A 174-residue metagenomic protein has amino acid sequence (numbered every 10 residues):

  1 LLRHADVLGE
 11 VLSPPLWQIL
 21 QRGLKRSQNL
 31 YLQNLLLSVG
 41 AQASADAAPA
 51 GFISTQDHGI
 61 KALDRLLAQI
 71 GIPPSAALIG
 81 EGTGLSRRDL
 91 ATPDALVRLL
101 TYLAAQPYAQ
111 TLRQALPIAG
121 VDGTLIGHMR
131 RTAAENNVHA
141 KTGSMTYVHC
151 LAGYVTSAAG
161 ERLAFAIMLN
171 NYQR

Functional and structural regions predicted by a protein language model:
L1-Q110: A small/polar active-site loop signature that marks catalytic segments
A62-R65, P74-R174: C-terminal soluble interaction/assembly domains
